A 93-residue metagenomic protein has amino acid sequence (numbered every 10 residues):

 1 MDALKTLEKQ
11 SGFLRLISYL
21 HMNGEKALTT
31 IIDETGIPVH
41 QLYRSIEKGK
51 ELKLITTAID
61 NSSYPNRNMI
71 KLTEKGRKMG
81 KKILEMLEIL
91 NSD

Functional and structural regions predicted by a protein language model:
M1-R15: Short alpha-helical segments that sit at the start of domains
S18-M22, L84: Short, locally clustered residues in the helix-turn-helix/winged-helix DNA-binding domain
N23-A27: Short capping segments at the starts of secondary-structure elements
L28-T29, H40: Residues within helix-turn-helix
T30-E34: A short acidic, leucine-rich amphipathic alpha-helix
I37-E51: Short amphipathic alpha-helical interaction segments
L52-N66, K71: Beta-hairpin "wing" of winged helix-turn-helix
E74-D93: Amphipathic alpha-helical dimerization/coiled-coil segments that flank or bridge DNA-binding/regulatory modules
